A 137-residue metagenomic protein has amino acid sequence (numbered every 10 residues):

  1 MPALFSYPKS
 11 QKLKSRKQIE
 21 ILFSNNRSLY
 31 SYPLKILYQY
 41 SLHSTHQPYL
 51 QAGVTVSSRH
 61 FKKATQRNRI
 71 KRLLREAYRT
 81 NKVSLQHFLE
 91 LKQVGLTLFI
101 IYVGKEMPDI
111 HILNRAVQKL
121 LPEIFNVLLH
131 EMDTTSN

Functional and structural regions predicted by a protein language model:
M1-N137: Positively charged, solvent-exposed patches that mediate nucleic-acid binding
